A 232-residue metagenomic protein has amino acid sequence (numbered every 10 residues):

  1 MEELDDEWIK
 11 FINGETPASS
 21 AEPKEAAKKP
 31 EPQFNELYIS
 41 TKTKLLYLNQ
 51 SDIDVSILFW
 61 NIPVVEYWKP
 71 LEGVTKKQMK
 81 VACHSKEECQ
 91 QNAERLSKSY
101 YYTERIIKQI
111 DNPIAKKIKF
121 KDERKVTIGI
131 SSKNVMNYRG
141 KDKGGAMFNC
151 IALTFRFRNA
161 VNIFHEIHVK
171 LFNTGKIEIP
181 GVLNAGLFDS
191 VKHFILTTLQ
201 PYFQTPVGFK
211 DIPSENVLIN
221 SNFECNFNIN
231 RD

Functional and structural regions predicted by a protein language model:
M1-D232: Intrinsically disordered, low-complexity polar/charged tails and linkers
